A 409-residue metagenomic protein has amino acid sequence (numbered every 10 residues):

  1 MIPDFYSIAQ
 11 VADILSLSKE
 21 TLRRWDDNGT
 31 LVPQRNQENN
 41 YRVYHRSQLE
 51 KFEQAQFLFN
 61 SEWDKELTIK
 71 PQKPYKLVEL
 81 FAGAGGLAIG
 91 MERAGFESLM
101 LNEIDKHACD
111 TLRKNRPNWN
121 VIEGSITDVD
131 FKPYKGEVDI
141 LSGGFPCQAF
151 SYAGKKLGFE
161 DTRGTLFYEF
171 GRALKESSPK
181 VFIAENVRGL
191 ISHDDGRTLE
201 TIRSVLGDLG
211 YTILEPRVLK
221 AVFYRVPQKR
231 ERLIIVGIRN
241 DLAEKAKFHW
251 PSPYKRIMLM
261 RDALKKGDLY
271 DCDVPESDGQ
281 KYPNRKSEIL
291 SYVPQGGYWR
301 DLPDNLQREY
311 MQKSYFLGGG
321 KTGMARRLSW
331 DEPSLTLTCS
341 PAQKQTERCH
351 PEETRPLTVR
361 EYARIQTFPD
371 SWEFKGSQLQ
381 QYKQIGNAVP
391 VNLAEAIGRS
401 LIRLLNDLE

Functional and structural regions predicted by a protein language model:
M1-L22: Polyanion-binding surface elements
F5-Q10, N28-L58: Short helix-start
K19-E20, R24, R285-E409: C-terminal target-recognition/interaction regions appended to catalytic cores
D26-D27, G207: Alpha-helix C-terminal capping/helix-coil junction sites
H45, I234-I238, T338: Short, well-ordered beta-strand micro-motif
Q56-S178, R188-S192, R197-E200, G207: Core alpha/beta nucleotide-donor-binding catalytic domains of modification enzymes
F131-V138, Q148-M324: Class I S-adenosyl-L-methionine
